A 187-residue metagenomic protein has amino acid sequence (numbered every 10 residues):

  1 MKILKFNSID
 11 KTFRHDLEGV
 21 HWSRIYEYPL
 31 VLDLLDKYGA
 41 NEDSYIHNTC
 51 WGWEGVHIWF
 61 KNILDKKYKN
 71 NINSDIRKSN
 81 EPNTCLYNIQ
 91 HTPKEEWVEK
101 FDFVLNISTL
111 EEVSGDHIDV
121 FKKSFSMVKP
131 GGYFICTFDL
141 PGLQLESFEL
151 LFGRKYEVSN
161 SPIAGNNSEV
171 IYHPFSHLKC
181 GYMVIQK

Functional and structural regions predicted by a protein language model:
M1-G39: Class I SAM-dependent methyltransferase Rossmann-like catalytic core, especially the SAM/SAH-binding loop
H47-P93: Class I SAM-dependent methyltransferase SAM/SAH-binding core
L105: A conserved beta-strand element that flanks and buttresses the S-adenosyl-L-methionine
T109, L140: Hydrophobic adenine-recognition pocket in adenosine-nucleotide-binding enzymes
E112-S124: A short, conserved alpha-helix within the catalytic core of class I
G131-D139: Conserved beta-strand signature within the Rossmann-like core of class I S-adenosyl-L-methionine
Q144-E169: Conserved Class I S-adenosyl-L-methionine
G165-K187: Core SAM-dependent methyltransferase catalytic element
